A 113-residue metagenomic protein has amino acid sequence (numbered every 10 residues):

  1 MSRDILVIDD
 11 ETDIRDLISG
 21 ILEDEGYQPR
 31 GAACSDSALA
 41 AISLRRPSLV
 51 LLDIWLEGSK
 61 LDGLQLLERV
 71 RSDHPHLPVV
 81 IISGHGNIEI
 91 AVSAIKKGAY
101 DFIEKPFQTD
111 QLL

Functional and structural regions predicted by a protein language model:
S2, R46-S48, S72-P78: His-Asp phosphorelay/catalytic-motif detector in bacterial-type signaling
R3, E11-R30: Two-component/phosphorelay signaling modules centered on CheY-like receiver
G26-A41: Short hydrophobic/Thr-rich beta-strand motif most characteristic of the beta2 strand and flanking loop of CheY-like
A40, D62-P75, S93: Short amphipathic alpha-helix used as the core "switch/output" element in two-component signaling
R45-L56: Active-site beta3 strand of CheY-like receiver
N87-E89, I103, F107-L113: C-terminal output helix
